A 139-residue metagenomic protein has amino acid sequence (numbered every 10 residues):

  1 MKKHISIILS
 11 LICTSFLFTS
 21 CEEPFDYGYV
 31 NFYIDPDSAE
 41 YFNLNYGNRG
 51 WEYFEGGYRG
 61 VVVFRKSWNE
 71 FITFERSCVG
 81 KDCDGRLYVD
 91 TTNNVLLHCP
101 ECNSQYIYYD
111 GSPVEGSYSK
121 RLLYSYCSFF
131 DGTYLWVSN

Functional and structural regions predicted by a protein language model:
M1-I8: Bacterial N-terminal signal peptides that target proteins for export
S15-S20: C-terminal motif of bacterial Sec signal peptides marking the signal peptidase cleavage site
E22-T92, I107-Y108, Y124-N139: N-terminal pre-ligand scaffold of iron-sulfur
T92-C102, P113-Y126: Short cysteine/histidine-rich metal-coordination sites, predominantly Zn2+-binding motifs
